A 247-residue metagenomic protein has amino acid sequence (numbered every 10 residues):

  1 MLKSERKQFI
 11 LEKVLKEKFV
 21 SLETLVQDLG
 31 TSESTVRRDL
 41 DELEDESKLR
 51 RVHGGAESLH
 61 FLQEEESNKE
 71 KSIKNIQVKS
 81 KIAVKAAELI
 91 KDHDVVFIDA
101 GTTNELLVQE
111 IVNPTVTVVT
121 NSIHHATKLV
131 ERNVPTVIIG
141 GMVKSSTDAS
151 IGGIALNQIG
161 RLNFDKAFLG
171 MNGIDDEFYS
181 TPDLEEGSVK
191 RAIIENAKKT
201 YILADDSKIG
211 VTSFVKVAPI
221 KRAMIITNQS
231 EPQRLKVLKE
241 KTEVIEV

Functional and structural regions predicted by a protein language model:
L2-F9, L15-E23, D28, S34-A100 (+2 more regions): HTH-adjacent hinge/linker in prokaryotic transcriptional regulators
L11-E12, S21-T24, D45, H124-V247: Conserved phosphate- and dinucleotide-binding cores of soluble alpha/beta proteins, encompassing both enzyme active
T102-T103, H125: A generic "binding-loop/recognition-motif" signal
